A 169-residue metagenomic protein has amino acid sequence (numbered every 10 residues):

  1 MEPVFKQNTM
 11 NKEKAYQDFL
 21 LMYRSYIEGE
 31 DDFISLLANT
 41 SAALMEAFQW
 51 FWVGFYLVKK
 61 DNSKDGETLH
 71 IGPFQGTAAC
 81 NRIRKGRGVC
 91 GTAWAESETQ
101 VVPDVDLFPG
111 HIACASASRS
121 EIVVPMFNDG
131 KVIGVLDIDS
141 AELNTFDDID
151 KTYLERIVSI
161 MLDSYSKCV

Functional and structural regions predicted by a protein language model:
M1-P73, R156, M161-V169: Intrinsically disordered, low-complexity terminal regulatory regions
A47, A113-S118: Short loop/turn motifs at secondary-structure junctions and domain boundaries
W52, V123, V135: Short hydrophobic/aromatic beta-strand element in the GNAT-like acyltransferase core that lines or flanks the acyl-donor
V58-C114: Regulatory sensory and allosteric helical modules in signal-transduction proteins and certain transcription factors
S120-F127: A short, aliphatic-rich beta-strand micro-motif
F127-S140: Sensory-domain boundary capping and coupling elements
E142-N144: A generic structural motif
F146-D148, K167: Well-ordered alpha/beta subsegment
